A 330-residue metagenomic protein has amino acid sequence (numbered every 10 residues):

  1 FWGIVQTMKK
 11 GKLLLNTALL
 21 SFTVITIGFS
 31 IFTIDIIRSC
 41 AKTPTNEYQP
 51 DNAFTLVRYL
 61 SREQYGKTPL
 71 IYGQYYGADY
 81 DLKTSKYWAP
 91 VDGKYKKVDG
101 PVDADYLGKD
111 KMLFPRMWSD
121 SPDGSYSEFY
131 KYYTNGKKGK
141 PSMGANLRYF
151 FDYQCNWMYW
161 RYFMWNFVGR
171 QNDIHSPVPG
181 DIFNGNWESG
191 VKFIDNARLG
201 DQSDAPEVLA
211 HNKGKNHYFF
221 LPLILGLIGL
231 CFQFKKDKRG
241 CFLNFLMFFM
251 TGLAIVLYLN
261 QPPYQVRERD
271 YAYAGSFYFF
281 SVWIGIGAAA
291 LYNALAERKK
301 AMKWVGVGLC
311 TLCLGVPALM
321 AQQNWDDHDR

Functional and structural regions predicted by a protein language model:
W2-M8, F219-K238: Hydrophobic, aromatic-rich transmembrane alpha-helices and their immediate juxtamembrane boundary segments
I4-K12, D237, S281-V305: Membrane-interface junctions at the ends of membrane-embedded or membrane-associated helices
L14-S21, K236-F248, M302-V307: Membrane-interfacial loop-to-transmembrane alpha-helix junctions, especially the N-terminal start
I27-I36, V305-D329: Transmembrane alpha-helical segments
R38-K42, K215, R239-G240, L257-A274 (+1 more regions): Membrane-interface catalytic loops of GT-C/OST-like multi-pass glycosylation enzymes that act
S39-L230: Lumenal/periplasmic acceptor-binding loop at the mouth of the active site in multi-pass, GT-C-fold membrane enzymes
G229-K235, F249-R267, M320: Transmembrane-helix signature of polytopic, lipid-linked glycan biosynthesis machinery
Q265-A289: Hydrophobic/aromatic-rich transmembrane helices and adjacent perimembrane loops
